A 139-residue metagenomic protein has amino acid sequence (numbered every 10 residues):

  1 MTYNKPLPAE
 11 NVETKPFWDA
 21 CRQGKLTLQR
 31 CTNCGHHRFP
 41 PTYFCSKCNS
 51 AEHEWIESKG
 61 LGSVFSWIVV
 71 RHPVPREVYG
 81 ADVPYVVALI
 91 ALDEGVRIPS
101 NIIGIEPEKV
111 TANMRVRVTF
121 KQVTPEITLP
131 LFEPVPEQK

Functional and structural regions predicted by a protein language model:
M1-L26, E133-V135: A broadly conserved sequence feature marking short terminus-proximal activation segments in nucleic acid-centric
K25-L28, T42: Residues immediately within or flanking Cys/His clusters that coordinate Zn2+ in small zinc-binding modules
R30-N33, F44-S50: Short, cysteine/histidine-rich loop/knuckle motifs that typically chelate Zn2+
H37-R38, A51-E52, R71: Cys/His-rich microdomains that often coordinate metals
G62-F65, I102: Conserved hydrophobic positions within beta-strands
W67-P73, K121-P125: Short, conserved beta-turn/loop elements at beta-strand boundaries and strand-helix junctions
A81-I98: Short, basic/aromatic beta-hairpin or loop at an interaction surface
G95-K139: Well-ordered alpha/beta subsegment
